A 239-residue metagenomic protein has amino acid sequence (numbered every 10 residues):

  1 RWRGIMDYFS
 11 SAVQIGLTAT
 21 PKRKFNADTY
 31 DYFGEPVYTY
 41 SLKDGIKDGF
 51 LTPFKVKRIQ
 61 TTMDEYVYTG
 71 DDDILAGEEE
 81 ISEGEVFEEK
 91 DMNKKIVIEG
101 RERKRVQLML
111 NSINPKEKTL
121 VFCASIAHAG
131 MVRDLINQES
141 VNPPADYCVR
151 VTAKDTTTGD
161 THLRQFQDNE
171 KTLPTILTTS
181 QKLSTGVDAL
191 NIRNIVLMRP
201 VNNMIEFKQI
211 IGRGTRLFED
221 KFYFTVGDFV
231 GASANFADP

Functional and structural regions predicted by a protein language model:
R1, F25, M131-V132, T185 (+1 more regions): Phosphate- and divalent-cation-binding pockets in alpha/beta enzyme and binding domains that engage nucleotide-derived
R1-A12, Q165-L173: ASCE P-loop NTPase motor core, strongest for the SF2 helicase catalytic module
R3-A27, G49: Conserved helicase ATPase motor motifs in RecA-like P-loop NTPase domains
A27-E117, R133: Interdomain helical connector at the RecA1-RecA2 junction of SF1/SF2 helicase-like NTPases
E85-T179: Conserved C-terminal RecA-like helicase domain
P143, C148-P239: Conserved RecA-like P-loop NTPase helicase motor core
